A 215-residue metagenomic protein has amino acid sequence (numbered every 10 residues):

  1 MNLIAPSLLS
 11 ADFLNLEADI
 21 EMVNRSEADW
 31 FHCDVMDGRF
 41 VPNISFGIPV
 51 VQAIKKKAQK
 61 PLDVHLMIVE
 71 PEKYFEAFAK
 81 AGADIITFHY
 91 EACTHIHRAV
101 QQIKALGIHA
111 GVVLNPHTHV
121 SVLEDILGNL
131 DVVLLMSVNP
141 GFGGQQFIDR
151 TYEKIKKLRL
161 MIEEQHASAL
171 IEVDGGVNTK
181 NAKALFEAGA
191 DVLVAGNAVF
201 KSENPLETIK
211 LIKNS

Functional and structural regions predicted by a protein language model:
M1-T87, E91-H95, Q102-A105, H109-A110 (+7 more regions): Conserved N-terminal beta1-alpha1 strand-loop-helix module at the mouth
V113-H117: Short gly/ser/thr-rich secondary-structure transition/capping motifs
T118-V122: A short, acidic/glycine-rich surface segment
V138-P140: Short glycine-rich anion-binding loops that position phosphate/pyrophosphate groups of nucleotides and phosphorylated
V173-G176, V194-A198: Glycine-rich beta-strand-to-loop/alpha-helix junction loops that act as flexible
G176-A188: Acidic, divalent-metal-coordinating active-site segment for phosphoryl/phosphodiester hydrolysis, typified by short
